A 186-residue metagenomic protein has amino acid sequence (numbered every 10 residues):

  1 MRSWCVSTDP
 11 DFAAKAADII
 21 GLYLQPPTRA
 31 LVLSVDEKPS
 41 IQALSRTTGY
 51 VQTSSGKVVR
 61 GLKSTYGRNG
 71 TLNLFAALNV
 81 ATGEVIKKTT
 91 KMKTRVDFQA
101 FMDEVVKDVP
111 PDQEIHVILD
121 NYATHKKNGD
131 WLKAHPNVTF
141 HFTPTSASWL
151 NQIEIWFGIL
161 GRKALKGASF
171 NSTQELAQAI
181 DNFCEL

Functional and structural regions predicted by a protein language model:
M1-A16: Short Lys/Arg-enriched helix C-cap and helix-to-coil transition segments that create basic nucleic-acid-contact patches
A14-A100: Extended, low-complexity cationic-aromatic segments
V32, H116-V117: Hydrophobic "anchor" residues on beta-strands that sit immediately upstream of conserved functional sites
S34-D36, A77, G83, M102 (+5 more regions): Mobile genetic element proteins and their domesticated derivatives, centered on retroelements and DNA transposons
R60-Y66, A134-Q152, A168-F170: RNase H-like polynucleotidyl transferase catalytic core
K93-T94, V117-N128, T145-L150: Acidic, metal-coordinating catalytic cores used for nucleic-acid/nucleotide bond scission and strand-transfer chemistry
V96-H116: Short, basic/hydrophobic alpha-helical segments
I153-E175, L186: Active-site proximal helix-loop segment of RNase H-like, two-metal nucleases, encompassing DDE(D)
